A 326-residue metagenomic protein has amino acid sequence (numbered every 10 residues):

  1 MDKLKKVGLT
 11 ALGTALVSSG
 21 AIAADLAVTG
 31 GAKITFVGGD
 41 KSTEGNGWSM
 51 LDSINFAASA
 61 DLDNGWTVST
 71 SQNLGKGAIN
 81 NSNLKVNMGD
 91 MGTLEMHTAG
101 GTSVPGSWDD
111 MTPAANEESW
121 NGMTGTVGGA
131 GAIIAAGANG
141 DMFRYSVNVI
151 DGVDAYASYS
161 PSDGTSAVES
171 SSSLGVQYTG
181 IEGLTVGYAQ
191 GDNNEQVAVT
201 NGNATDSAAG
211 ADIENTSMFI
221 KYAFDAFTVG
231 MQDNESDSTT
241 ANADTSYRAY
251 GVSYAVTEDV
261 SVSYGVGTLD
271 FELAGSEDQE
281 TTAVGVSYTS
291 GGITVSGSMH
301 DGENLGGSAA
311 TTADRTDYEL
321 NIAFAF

Functional and structural regions predicted by a protein language model:
M1-F326: Outer-membrane beta-barrel proteins
